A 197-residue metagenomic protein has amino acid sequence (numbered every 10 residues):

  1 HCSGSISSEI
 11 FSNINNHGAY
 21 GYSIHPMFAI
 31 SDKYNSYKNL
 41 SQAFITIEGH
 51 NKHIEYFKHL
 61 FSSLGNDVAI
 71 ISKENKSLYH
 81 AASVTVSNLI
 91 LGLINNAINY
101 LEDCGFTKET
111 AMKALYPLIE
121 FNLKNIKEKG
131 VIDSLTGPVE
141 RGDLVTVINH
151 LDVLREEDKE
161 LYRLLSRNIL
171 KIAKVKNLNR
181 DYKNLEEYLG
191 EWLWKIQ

Functional and structural regions predicted by a protein language model:
H1-S36: Rossmann-like NAD(P)(H) cofactor-binding subdomain of soluble oxidoreductases
S3-I6, F28, N51, N75 (+2 more regions): Glycine-rich beta-alpha junction loops
S7-F11, I54, V147: Short, well-ordered alpha-helical microsegments
F11-S12, K58, L151: Short amphipathic alpha-helical segments and helix-helix/interface helices
N16-Y20, N35-K127, Y188-G190: Internal alpha-helical scaffold of NAD(P)-dependent oxidoreductase catalytic cores
K124-D181, Y188, W192: Interdomain hinge/lid region at the active-site interface of Rossmann-like NAD(P)-dependent oxidoreductases
W194-Q197: Charge-biased C-terminal accessory regions appended to nucleic-acid-, cytoskeletal NTPase
